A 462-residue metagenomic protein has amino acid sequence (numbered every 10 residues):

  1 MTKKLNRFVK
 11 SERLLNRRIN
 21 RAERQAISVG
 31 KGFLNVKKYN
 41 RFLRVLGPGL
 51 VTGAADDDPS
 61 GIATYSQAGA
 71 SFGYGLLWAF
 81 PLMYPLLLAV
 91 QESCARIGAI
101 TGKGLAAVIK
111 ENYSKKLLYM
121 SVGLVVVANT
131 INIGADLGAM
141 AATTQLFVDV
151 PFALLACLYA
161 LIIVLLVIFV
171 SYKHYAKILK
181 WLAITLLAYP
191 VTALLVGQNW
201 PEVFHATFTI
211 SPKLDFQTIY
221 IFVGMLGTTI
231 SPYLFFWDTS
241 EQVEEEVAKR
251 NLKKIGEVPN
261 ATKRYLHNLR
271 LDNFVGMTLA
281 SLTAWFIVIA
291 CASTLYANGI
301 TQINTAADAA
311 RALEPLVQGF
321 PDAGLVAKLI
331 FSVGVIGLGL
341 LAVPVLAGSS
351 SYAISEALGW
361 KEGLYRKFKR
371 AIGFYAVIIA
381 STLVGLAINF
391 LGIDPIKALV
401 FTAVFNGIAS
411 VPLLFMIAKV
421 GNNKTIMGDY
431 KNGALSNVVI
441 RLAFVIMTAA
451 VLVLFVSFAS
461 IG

Functional and structural regions predicted by a protein language model:
T2-S60, E245, N260, R264-N268 (+1 more regions): Membrane-interface "cap" regions at the ends of multi-pass membrane proteins
T52, A79-N112, M120-I131, V345: Juxtamembrane transmembrane-helix boundary signature
T64-G69, E92-L117, A142-Q145, K249-L252 (+4 more regions): Flexible loop linkers connecting adjacent transmembrane helices in multi-pass alpha-helical membrane transporters
L86-A95, I100, S240-A248, N260 (+1 more regions): Extracellular/periplasmic helix-exit of transmembrane alpha-helices
R96, I100, L118-D149, A156-A160 (+3 more regions): Hydrophobic transmembrane alpha-helices that form the core helical bundles of multi-pass secondary transporters
K115-K116, A153-C157, F320, G337-L340 (+1 more regions): Loop-to-transmembrane helix boundary motifs in multi-pass membrane proteins
V122, F147-F169, T185-L194, R370-V384 (+1 more regions): Transmembrane alpha-helical segments of multi-pass small-molecule transport proteins
I184-S211, F222, G227-E244, M416-T425 (+1 more regions): Hydrophobic alpha-helical segments and their helix-loop junctions in multi-pass secondary transporters
